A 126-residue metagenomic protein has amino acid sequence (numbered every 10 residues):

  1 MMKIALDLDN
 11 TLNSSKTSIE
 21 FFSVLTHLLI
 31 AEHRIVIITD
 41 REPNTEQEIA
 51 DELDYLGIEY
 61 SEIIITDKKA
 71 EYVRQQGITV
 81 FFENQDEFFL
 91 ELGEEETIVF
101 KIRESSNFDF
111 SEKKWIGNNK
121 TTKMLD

Functional and structural regions predicted by a protein language model:
M1-L6, G77, N119-D126: Non-catalytic pre-domain segments flanking phosphatase-related domains
M2-D67: Alpha-helical substrate-recognition element adjacent to the catalytic core
L29-E32, Y60-I64, E87-L90, S105-F108 (+1 more regions): Glycine-rich loops and low-complexity Gly/Arg-rich segments that provide flexible linkers or classic glycine-based
A31, L56-E59, Q76-G77, E94-T97: Short, structured coil segments at secondary-structure junctions
V73: Helix-boundary and membrane-interface capping/anchor signal
V80-N118: Acidic, Mg2+-coordinating phosphoryl-transfer loop and its flanking beta/alpha structural elements, shared across
